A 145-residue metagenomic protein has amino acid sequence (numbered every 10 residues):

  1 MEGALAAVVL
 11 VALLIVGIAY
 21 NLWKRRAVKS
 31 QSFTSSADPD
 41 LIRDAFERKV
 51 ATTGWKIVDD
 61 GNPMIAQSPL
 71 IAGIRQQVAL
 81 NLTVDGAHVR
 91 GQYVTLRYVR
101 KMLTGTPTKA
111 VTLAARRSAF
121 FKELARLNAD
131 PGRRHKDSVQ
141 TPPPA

Functional and structural regions predicted by a protein language model:
M1-E2: Membrane-interfacial hairpin junctions
A7, L13-A145: Ser/Thr-rich, low-complexity intrinsically disordered terminal regions
